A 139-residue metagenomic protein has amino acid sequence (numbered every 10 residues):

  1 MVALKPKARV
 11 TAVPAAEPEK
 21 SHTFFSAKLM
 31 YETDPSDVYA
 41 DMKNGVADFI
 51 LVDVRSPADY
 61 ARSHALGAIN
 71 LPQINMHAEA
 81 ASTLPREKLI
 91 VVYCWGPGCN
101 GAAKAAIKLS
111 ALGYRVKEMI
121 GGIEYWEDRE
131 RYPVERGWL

Functional and structural regions predicted by a protein language model:
M1-L51, R55-R62, E135-L139: Flexible, polar/low-complexity N-terminal or interdomain linker segments that lie immediately upstream of folded
M42, H77-E87, L139: Short amphipathic alpha-helix with an adjacent loop that forms part of the alpha/beta core around
A58, H77, Y125-W126: Short secondary-structure capping/turn micro-motifs that flank functional sites
Y60-L66, E127: Short loop/helix-cap segments at secondary-structure boundaries that form the rim of catalytic
A68-N75, G113-M119: Short hydrophobic/aromatic-enriched beta-strand-loop microsegments
I69, E87, P133-W138: Short, hinge-like loop/turn segments at secondary-structure boundaries
A81-E127: Catalytic cysteine-centered active loop of the rhodanese-like fold, especially the PTP/DSP P-loop
